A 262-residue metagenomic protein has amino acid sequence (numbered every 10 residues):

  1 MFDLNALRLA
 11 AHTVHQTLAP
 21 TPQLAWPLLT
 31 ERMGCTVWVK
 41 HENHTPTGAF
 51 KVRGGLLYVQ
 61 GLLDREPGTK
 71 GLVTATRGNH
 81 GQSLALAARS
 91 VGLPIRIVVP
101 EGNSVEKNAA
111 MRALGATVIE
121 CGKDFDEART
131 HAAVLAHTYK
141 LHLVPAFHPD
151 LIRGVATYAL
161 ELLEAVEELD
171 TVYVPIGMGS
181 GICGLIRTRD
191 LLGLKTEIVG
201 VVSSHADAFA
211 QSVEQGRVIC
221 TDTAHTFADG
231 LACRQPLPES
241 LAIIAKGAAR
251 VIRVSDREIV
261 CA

Functional and structural regions predicted by a protein language model:
M1-A262: PLP-dependent amino-acid enzyme catalytic core
